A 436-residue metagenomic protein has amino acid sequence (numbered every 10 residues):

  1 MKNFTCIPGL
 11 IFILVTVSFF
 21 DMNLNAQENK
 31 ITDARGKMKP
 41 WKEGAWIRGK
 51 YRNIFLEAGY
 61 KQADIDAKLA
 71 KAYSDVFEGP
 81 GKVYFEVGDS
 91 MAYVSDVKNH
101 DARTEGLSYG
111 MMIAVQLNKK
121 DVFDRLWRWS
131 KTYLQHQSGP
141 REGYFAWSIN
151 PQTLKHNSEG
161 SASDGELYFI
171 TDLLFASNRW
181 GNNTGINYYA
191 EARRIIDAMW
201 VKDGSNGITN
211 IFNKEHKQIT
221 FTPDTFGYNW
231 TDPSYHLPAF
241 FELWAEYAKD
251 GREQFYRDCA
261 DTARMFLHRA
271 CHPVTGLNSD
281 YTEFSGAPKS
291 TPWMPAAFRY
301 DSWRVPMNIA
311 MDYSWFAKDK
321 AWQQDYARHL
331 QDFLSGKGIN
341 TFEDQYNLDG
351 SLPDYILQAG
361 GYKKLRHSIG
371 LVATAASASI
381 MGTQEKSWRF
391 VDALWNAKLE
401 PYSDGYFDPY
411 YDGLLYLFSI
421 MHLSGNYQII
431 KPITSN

Functional and structural regions predicted by a protein language model:
M1-Q27: Bacterial Sec-dependent N-terminal signal peptides
K30-K71, H100-T104, G139-Y144, S158-D164 (+3 more regions): Extended ligand-binding clefts on enzyme/binding-domain cores
I54, A58-G106, A114-H136, P140-S158: Internal amphipathic alpha-helical repeat/solenoid segments
H100-G110, H156-W180: Aromatic-rich carbohydrate-recognition surfaces in CAZymes
G110, V122-F123, G185, A192 (+2 more regions): Solenoid-repeat scaffolds in large eukaryotic assemblies
M111-N118, Y168-R179, A239-E246, M307-S314 (+2 more regions): Short glycine/serine- and small hydrophobic-enriched flexible loop segments
W127, L173, Y189, I196 (+3 more regions): Inward-facing hydrophobic residues that define packing positions of alpha-helical scaffold repeats
L352-N436: C-terminal functional modules
